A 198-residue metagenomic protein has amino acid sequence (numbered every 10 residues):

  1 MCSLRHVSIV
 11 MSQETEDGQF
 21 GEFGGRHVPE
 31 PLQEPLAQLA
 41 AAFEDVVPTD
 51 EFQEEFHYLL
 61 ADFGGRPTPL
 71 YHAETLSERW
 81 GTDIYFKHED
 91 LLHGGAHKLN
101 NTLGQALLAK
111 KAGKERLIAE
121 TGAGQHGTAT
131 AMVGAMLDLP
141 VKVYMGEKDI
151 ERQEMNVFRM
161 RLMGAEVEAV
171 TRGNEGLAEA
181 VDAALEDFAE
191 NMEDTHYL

Functional and structural regions predicted by a protein language model:
C2-L198: PLP-dependent amino-acid enzyme catalytic core
